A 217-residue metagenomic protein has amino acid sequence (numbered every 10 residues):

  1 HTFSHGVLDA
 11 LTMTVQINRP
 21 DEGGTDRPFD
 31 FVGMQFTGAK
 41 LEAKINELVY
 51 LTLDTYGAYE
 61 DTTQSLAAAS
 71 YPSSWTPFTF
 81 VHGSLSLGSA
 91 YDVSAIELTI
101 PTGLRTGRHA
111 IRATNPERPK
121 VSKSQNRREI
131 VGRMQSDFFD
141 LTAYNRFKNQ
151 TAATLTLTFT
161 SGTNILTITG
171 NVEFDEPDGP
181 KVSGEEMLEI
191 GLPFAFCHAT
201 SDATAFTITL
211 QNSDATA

Functional and structural regions predicted by a protein language model:
H1-A217: Signature of extracytoplasmic/envelope-associated structural regions
